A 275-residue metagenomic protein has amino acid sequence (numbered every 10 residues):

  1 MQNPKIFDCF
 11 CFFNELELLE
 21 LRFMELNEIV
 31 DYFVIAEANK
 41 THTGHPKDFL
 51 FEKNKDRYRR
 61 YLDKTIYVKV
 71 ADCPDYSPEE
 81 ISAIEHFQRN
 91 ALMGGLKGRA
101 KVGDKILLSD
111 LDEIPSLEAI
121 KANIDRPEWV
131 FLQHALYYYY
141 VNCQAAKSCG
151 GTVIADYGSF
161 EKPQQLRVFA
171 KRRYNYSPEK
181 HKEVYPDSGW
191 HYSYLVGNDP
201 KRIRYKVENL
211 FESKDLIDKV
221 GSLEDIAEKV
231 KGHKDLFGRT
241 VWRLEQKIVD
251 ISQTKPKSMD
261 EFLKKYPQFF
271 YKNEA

Functional and structural regions predicted by a protein language model:
M1-E28, K255-P256, E261, Q268-A275: N-proximal low-complexity "stem/linker" segments adjacent to membrane-targeting elements
P4-C9, L21, N90-G103, E113 (+3 more regions): Catalytic phosphate/metal-binding cores of nucleic-acid and nucleotide-processing enzymes, i.e., regions that mediate
I6, K40-L108, L117-A119: Active-site-proximal specificity loops/subdomain of glycosyltransferases
E15-E28, Y32, H42-K53: Short, well-formed alpha-helical segments that are part of the catalytic scaffolds of diverse glycosyltransferases
F33, T65-K69, W129-F131, V184: Conserved beta-strand scaffold positions in the cores of enzyme catalytic domains, especially in NTP/NDP-utilizing
V34-A38: Short internal beta-strands
E113-D218: Conserved catalytic core of nucleotide-sugar-dependent glycosyltransferases
V184-A275: C-terminal accessory extensions appended to soluble enzyme cores
